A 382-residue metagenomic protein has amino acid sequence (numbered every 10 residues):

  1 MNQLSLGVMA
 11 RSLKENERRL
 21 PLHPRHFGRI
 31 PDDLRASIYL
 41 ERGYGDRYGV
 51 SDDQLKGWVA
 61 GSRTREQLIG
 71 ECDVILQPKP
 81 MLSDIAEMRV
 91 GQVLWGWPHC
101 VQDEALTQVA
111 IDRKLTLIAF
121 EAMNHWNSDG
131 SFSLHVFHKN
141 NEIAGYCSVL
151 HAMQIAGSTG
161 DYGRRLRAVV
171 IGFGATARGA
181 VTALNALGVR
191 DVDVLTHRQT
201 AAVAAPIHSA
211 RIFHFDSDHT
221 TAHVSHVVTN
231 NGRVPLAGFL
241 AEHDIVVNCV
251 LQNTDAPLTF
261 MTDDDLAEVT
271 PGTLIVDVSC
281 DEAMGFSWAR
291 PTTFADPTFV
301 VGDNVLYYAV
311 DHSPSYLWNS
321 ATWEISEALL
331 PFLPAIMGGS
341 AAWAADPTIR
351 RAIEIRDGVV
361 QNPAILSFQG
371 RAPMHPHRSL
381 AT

Functional and structural regions predicted by a protein language model:
N2-S5, R11-L13, M81-R167, V310-H312: Glycine/serine-rich phosphate-binding loop and adjoining beta1-alpha1 elements at the start of nucleotide-handling
N2-V109: An N-terminal-biased, well-structured beta-alpha scaffold segment characteristic of Rossmann-like dinucleotide-binding
A10, K14-G45, L150-N248: Glycine-rich phosphate/diphosphate-binding loop of Rossmann-like nucleotide-binding domains
A36, R89-Q92, R113-L115, V189 (+2 more regions): A short helix->loop->beta-strand "cap" motif at the edges of active sites that frequently abuts
K79-P80, P98-H99, V250-T254, S279-C280 (+1 more regions): Short glycine-/small-residue-rich Rossmann-like dinucleotide-binding loops
E121-M123, N127-Y162, L274, S279-T382: Adenosine-phosphate binding glycine-rich loop
Y146, T176-V181, D255-L258, A283: Short glycine/serine/threonine-rich phosphate/pyrophosphate-binding segments that cradle anionic phosphate groups
A201-D303: Rossmann-like adenosine-cofactor binding region
